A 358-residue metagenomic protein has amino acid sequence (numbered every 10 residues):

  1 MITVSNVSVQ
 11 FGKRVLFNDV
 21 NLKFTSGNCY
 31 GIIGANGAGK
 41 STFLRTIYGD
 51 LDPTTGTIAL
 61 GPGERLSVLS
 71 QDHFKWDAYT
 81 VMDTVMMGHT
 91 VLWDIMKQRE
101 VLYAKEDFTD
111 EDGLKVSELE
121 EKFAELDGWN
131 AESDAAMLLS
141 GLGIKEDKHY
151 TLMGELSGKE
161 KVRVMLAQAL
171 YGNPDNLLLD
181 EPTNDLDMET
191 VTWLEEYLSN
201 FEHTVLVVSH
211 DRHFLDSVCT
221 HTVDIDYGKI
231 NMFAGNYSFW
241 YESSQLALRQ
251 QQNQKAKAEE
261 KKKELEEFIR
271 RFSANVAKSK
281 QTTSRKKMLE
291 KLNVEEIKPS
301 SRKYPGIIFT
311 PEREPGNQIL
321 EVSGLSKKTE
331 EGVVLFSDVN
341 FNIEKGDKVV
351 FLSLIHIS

Functional and structural regions predicted by a protein language model:
M1-K255, I307-S358: ABC ATP-binding cassette signature C-motif
T90, T109-D112, N275, T282 (+1 more regions): Short, structured coil/loop segments at alpha-helix boundaries
L92, L126, N130, V276-S279 (+1 more regions): Short secondary-structure junctions and interdomain/linker hinges
H149, I297-Y304: Active-site phosphate-binding and catalytic loops of NTP-dependent enzymes
S243-E296: Intracellular alpha-helical coupling/juxtamembrane segments of multi-pass membrane proteins
